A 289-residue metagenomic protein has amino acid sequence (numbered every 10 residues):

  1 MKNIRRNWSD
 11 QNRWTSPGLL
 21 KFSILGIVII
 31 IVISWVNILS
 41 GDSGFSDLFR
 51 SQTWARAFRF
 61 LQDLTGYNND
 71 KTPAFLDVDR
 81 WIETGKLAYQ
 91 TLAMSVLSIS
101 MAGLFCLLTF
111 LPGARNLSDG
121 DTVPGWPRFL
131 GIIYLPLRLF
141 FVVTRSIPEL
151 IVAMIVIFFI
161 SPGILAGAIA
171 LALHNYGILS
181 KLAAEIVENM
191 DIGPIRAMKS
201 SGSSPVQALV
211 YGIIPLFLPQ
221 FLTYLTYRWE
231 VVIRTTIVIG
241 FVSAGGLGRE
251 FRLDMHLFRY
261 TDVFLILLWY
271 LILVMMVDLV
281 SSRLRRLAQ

Functional and structural regions predicted by a protein language model:
M1-S100, L104-L135: N-terminal, non-cleaved signal-anchor transmembrane helix
I33-G44, R145, A153-I160, M275: A structural signal for multi-pass alpha-helical bundles of membrane permease subunits that mediate small-molecule
D77, W81, G85, Y89 (+7 more regions): Alpha-helical membrane-protein architecture signal
S95, I99-L107, L111, L150 (+8 more regions): Hydrophobic positions within alpha-helical transmembrane segments of bacterial inner-membrane proteins
W126-A172: Generic hydrophobic transmembrane alpha-helix motif, especially the helices
I155-F158, P162-I213, P219-R228, L279-S282: Membrane-cytosol interface at the C-terminal ends of specific transmembrane alpha-helices in multi-pass membrane
F158, V232-Y270, Q289: Glycine-rich helix-loop "coupling/hinge" segments at transmembrane-helix boundaries in multipass transporters
T223-T226, D262-Q289: C-terminal transmembrane helix and the adjacent membrane-cytosol boundary/short C-terminal tail of inner/organellar
